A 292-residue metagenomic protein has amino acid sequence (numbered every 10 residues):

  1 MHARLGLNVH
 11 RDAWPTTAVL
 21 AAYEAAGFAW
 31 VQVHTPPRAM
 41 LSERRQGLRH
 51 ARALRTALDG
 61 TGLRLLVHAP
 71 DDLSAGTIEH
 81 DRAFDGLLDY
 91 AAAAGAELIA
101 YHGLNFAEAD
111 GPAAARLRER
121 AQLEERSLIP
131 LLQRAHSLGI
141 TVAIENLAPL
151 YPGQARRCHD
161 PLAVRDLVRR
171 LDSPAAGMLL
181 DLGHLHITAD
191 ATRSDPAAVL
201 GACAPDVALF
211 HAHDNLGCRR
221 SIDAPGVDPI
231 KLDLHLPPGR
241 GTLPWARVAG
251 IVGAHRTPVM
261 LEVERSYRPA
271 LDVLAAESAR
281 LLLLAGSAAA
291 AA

Functional and structural regions predicted by a protein language model:
M1-E97, G177, L283-A292: N-terminal pre-domain/capping segments
M1-R4, A13, T17-G27, G95 (+1 more regions): Histidine-acidic metal/acid-base catalytic patches
N8-D12, H34-R38, P70-S74, L104-F106 (+4 more regions): Active-site beta-loop-alpha junctions enriched in small/polar residues
T16, G47, A51, H80-L87 (+6 more regions): Aromatic/hydrophobic pocket-lining residues that form the small-molecule binding cavity in soluble enzyme cores
V31-V33, I99, V142, F210 (+1 more regions): Hydrophobic residues within beta-strands of alpha/beta enzymes
G47-T61, S127-A135, L167, A198-A202 (+1 more regions): Catalytic-core regions built around general acid/base machinery
G60, G76-G177: Active-site acidic/histidine proton-transfer and metal-coordination neighborhood in alpha/beta enzyme cores
